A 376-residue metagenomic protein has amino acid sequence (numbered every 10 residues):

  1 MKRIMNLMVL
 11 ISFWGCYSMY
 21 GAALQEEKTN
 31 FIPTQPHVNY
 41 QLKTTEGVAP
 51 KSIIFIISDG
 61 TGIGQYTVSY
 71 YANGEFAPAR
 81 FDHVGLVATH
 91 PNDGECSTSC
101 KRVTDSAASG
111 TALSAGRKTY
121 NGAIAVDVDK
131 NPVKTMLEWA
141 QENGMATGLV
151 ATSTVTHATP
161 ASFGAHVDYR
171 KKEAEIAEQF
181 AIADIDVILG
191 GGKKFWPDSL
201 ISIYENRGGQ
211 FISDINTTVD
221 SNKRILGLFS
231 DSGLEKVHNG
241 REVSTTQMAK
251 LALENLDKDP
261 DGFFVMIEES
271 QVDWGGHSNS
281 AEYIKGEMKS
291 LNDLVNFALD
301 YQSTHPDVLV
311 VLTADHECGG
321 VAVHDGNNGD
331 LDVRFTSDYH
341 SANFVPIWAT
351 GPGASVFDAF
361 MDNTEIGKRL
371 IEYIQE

Functional and structural regions predicted by a protein language model:
K2-L10: Sec-dependent signal peptide recognition, specifically the positively charged N-region followed immediately by
L10-S18: Hydrophobic h-region of N-terminal signal peptides that target proteins for export in Gram-negative bacteria
Y20-F195, L200-T218, K223, E317-E376: N-terminal catalytic scaffold of extracellular/periplasmic and nuclease hydrolases that process anionic headgroups
F55, L189, G227-F229, F264-E268 (+1 more regions): Structural motif
I63, L291-N328: Metal-dependent active-site segment of extracytoplasmic phospho-/sulfohydrolases and closely related
L113-N121, L226-H238, D273-N279, W348: Gly-rich Lys/Arg/Thr-decorated short loops/hinges at beta-loop-alpha junctions or inter-strand turns that position
A158-G164, G233-V237, D257-F297: Active-site His/acidic residue clusters
D214, T218-L228, M248-S270: Active-site regions of oxyanion-processing enzymes, predominantly non-cytosolic
